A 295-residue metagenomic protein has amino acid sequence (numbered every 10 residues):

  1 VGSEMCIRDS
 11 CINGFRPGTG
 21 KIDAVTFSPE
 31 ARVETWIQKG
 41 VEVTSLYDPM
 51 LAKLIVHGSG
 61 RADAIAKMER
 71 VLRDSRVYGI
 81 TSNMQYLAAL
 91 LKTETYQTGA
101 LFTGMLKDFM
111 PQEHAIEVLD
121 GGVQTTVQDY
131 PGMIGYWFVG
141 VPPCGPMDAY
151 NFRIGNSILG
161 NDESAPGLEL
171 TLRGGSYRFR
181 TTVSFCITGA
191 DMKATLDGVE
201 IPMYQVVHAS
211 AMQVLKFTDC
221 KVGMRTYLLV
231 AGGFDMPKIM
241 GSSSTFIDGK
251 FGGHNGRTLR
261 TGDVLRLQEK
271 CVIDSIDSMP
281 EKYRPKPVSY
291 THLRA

Functional and structural regions predicted by a protein language model:
V1, N13, P17-T19, G121 (+1 more regions): Feature targets compositionally biased, intrinsically disordered low-complexity regions with long contiguous runs
V1-D9, T291-A295: Conserved small/polar residues in nucleotide/adenosyl-binding loops
V1-E4, T98, T258-D263: Extracellular interaction modules
E4, L90, G155: A residue-level signal for conserved active-site and pocket-lining positions in enzyme catalytic cores
R8-A115: Catalytic cores of soluble metabolic enzymes centered on carboxylation/carboxyl-transfer
E113-R294: Conserved "landmark" site that anchors the functional core of diverse proteins
